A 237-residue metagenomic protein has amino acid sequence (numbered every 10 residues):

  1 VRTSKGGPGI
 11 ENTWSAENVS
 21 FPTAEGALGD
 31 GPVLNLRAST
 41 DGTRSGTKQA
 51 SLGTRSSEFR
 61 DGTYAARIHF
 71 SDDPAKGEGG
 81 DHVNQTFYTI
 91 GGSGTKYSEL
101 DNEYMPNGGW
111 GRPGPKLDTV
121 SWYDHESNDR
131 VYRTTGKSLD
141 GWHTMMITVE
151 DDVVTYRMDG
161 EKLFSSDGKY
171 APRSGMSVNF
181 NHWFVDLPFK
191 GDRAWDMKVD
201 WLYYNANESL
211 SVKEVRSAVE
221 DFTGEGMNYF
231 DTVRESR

Functional and structural regions predicted by a protein language model:
V1-G79, Q85, G91, Y204-R237: Low-complexity, Ser/Thr/Pro/Gly-rich disordered linker/stalk regions
G31, Y97, E150-V153, G175: Loop/turn elements at helix/coil->beta-strand transitions in domains of secreted/extracellular proteins
N35-R37, A65-A66, T86-Y88, E99-E103 (+2 more regions): Structural recognition of the beta-strand scaffold that forms the well-ordered cores of secreted hydrolase catalytic
A38-T40, F70, Y104, V149 (+1 more regions): Short beta-strand segments enriched in hydrophobic/aromatic residues within well-folded beta-rich domains
Y64-A66, G141-V149, V154-Y156: Short tryptophan-centered beta-strand motifs in secreted/extracellular beta-sheet-rich domains of glycan-recognition
Q85-S121: Glycan-recognition/cleft segments
T119-W142: Short, aromatic/His-centered strand-loop micro-motif at the edge of beta-sheets
K137-S138, V153-R237: Aromatic sugar-binding interfaces of carbohydrate-active proteins
